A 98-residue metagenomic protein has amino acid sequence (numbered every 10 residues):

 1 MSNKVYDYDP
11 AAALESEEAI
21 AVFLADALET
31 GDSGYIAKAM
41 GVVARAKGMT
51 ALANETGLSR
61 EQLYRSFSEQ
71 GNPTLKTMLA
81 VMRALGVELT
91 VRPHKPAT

Functional and structural regions predicted by a protein language model:
M1-S2, R92-T98: Intrinsically disordered, low-complexity and often Lys/Arg-enriched segments
M1-V42: N-terminal flexible/basic segments that precede or flank functional cores
I36-E55: Short basic helix-loop element that most often maps to the first helix and adjoining turn of HTH DNA-binding modules
A51, Q62-Y64, T77: Residues in the helix-turn-helix
N54, R65, R83: Alpha-helical residues within the helix-turn-helix
G57-P73: Recognition helix of helix-turn-helix/homeodomain-like DNA-binding domains that insert into the DNA major groove
L75-R92: DNA major-groove recognition helix of helix-turn-helix/homeodomain DNA-binding modules
